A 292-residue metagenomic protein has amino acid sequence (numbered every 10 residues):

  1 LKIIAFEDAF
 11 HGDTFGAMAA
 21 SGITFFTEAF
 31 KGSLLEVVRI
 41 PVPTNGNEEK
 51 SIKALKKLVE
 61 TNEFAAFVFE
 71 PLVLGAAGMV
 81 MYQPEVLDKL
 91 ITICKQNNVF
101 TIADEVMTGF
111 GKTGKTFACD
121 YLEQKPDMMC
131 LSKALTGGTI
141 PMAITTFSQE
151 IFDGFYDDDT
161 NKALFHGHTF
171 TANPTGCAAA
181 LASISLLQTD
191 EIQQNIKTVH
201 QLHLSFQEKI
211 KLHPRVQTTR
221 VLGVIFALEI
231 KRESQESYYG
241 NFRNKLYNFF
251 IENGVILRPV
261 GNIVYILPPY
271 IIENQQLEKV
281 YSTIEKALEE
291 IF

Functional and structural regions predicted by a protein language model:
L1-F292: Conserved N-terminal phosphate-binding loop of PLP-dependent enzymes in the Aspartate aminotransferase
